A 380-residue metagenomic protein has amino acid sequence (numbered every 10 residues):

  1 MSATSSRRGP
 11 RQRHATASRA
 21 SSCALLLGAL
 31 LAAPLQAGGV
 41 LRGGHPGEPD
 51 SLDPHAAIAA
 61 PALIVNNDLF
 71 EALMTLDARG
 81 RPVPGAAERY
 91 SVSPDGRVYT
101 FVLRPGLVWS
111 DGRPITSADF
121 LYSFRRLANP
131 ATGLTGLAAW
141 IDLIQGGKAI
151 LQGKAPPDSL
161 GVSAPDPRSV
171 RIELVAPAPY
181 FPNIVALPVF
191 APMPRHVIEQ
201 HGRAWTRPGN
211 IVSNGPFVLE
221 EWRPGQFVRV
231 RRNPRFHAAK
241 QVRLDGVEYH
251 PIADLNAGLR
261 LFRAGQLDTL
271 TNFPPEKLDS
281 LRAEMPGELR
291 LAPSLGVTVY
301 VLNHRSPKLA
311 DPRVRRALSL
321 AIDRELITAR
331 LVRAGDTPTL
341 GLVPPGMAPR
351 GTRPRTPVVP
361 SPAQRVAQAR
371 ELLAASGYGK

Functional and structural regions predicted by a protein language model:
G43, P224, L372-K380: Ligand/substrate-recognition segments at binding pockets and active sites
G44-D95, R125, T132, N210-N214: N-terminal lobe/hinge region of extracytoplasmic solute-binding protein
G47-L63, A86-A87, R113, F181-A191 (+2 more regions): A structural "hinge/loop" feature
E88-A139, R171-E173, L261, K308-A310: Aromatic- and charge-enriched surface segment that lines or borders ligand/interaction sites
P130, F181-P182, R305, L309-P349 (+1 more regions): Periplasmic-binding protein-like
Q145-K148, G153-S159, S163, P167-R168 (+4 more regions): Gly/Pro-rich hinge or "lid" segments in bacterial periplasmic/extracellular proteins
F217, T337-S376: Structural transition elements
E220-R231, E248-S306, E325, A329-R330: Extracellular/periplasmic solute-recognition and catalytic clefts
